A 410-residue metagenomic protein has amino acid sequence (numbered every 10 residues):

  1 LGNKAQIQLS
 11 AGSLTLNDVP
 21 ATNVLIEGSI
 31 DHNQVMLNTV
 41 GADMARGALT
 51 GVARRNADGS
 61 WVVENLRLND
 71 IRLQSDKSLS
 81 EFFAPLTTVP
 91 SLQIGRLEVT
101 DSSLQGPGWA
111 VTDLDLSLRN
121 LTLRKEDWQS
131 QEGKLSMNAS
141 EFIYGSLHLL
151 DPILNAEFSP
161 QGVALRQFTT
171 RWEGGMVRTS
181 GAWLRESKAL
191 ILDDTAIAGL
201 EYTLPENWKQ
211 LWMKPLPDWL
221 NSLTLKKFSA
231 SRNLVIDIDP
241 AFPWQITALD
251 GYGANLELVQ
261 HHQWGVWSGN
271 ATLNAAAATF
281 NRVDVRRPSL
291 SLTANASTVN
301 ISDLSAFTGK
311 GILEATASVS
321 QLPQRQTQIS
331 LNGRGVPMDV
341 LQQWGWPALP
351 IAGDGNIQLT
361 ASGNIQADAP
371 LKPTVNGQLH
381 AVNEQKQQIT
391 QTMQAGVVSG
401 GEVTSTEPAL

Functional and structural regions predicted by a protein language model:
L1-V35, G47-L147, G175, S180-V283 (+3 more regions): Membrane-proximal interfacial segments on either side of biological membranes
V40, S102, F168, L304: Hydrophobic adenine-recognition pocket in adenosine-nucleotide-binding enzymes
A42, T170, L184, A306 (+1 more regions): Short polar/acidic secondary-structure junctions
Q161: Flexible coil/turn residues that form the inter-helical turn or adjacent wing/linker of helix-turn-helix
K310: Active-site activation/catalytic loop segments of kinase-like enzymes and analogous catalytic loops in related
